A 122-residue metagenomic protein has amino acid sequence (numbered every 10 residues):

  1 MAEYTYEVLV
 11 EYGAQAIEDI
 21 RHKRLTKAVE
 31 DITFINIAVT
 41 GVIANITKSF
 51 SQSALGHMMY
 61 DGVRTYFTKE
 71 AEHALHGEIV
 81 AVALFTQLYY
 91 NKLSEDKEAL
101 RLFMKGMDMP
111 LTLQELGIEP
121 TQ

Functional and structural regions predicted by a protein language model:
M1-F103: Active-site segments that bind and position negatively charged phosphate/pyrophosphate groups
L93-Q122: C-terminal charged capping/lid subdomain of soluble metabolic enzymes
